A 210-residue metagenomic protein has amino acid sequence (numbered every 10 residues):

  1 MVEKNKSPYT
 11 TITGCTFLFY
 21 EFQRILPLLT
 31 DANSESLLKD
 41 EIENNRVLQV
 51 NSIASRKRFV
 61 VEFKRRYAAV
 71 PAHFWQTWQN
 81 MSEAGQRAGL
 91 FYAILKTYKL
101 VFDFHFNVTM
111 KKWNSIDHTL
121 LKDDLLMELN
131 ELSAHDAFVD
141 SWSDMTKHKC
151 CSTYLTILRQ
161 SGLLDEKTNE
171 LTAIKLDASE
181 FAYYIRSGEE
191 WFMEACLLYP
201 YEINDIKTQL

Functional and structural regions predicted by a protein language model:
M1-A88: Eukaryotic partner-binding/assembly regions in large regulatory complexes
P8-C15, F19, I25-L28, A32 (+4 more regions): Leucine-rich, amphipathic alpha-helical/linker segments
F19, Q23, K57, V61 (+3 more regions): Non-catalytic, well-ordered alpha-helical scaffold segments
G89-Y92, K96-T119: Positively charged, polyanion-binding regions of nucleic-acid-associated proteins
D103, N107-T109, D124-L129, I157 (+1 more regions): Catalytic DNA-binding helix-loop module of base-excision-repair DNA glycosylases/AP lyases
T109, W113, S133-V139: Long, low-complexity intrinsically disordered regions
L121-A137: DNA-recognition alpha helix
D140-L210: Accessory, usually C-terminal, subdomains that scaffold auxiliary metal cofactors
